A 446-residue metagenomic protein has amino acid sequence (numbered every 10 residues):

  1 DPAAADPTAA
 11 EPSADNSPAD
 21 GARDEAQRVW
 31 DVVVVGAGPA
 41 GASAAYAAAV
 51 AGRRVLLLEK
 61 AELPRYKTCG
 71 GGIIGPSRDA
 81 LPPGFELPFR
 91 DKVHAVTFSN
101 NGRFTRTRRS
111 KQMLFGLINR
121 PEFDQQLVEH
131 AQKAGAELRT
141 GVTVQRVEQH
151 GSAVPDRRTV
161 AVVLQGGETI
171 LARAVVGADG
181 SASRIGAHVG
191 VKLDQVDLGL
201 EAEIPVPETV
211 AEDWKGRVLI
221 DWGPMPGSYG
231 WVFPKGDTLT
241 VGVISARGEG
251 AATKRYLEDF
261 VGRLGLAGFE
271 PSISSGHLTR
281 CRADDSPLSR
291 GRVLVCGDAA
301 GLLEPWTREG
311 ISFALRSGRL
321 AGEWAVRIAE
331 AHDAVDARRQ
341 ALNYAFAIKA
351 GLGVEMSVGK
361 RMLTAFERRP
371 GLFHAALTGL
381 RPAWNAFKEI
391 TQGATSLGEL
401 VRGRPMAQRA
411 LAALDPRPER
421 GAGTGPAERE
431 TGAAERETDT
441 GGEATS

Functional and structural regions predicted by a protein language model:
D1-Q27, H150-R157, A331-A334, R420-A444: Intrinsically disordered, low-complexity terminal tails and inter-domain linkers enriched for S/T/G/P/D/E
D24-A40: Beta1/beta-strand and adjacent pyrophosphate-binding region of the FAD-binding site in flavoprotein oxidoreductases
V33, A37, Y46-C69: Glycine-rich FAD pyrophosphate-binding loop
A51, H130-P271, G301: Predominantly flavin-linked oxidoreductase catalytic cores and closely associated redox partners
A61-G84: Conserved N-terminal glycine-rich FAD pyrophosphate-binding loop of Rossmann-like flavoproteins
S77-Q126: A conserved beta-strand/loop capping segment in the N-terminal third of enzymes that catalyze redox or closely related
R146, T169, G248-W324, E330 (+1 more regions): FAD/FMN-dependent oxidoreductases across multiple families
V326-E430, E435-S446: C-terminal helical "tail/cap" subdomain of flavin- and related membrane-associated enzymes
